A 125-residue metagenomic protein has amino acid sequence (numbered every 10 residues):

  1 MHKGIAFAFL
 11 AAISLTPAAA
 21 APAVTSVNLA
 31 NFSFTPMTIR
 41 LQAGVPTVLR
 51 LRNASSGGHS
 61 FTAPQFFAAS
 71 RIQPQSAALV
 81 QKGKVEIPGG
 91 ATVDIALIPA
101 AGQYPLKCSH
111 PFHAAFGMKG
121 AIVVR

Functional and structural regions predicted by a protein language model:
M1-G4: Positively charged n-region of N-terminal signal peptides that target proteins for export
A6-T16: Bacterial N-terminal signal peptides
A19-R125: Extracytoplasmic copper-binding redox domains, predominantly the cupredoxin/blue-copper superfamily
